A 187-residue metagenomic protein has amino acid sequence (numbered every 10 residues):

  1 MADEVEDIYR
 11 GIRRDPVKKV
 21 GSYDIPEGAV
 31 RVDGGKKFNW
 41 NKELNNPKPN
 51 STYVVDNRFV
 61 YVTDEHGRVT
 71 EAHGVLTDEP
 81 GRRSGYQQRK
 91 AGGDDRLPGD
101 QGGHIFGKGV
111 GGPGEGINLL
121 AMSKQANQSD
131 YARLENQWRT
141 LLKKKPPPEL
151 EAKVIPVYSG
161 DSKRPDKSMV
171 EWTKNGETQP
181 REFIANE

Functional and structural regions predicted by a protein language model:
M1-V54: Long, low-complexity, intrinsically disordered regions
N46, S51-E187: Domain-level detector of nuclease and nuclease-like folds in predominantly extracellular/periplasmic contexts
